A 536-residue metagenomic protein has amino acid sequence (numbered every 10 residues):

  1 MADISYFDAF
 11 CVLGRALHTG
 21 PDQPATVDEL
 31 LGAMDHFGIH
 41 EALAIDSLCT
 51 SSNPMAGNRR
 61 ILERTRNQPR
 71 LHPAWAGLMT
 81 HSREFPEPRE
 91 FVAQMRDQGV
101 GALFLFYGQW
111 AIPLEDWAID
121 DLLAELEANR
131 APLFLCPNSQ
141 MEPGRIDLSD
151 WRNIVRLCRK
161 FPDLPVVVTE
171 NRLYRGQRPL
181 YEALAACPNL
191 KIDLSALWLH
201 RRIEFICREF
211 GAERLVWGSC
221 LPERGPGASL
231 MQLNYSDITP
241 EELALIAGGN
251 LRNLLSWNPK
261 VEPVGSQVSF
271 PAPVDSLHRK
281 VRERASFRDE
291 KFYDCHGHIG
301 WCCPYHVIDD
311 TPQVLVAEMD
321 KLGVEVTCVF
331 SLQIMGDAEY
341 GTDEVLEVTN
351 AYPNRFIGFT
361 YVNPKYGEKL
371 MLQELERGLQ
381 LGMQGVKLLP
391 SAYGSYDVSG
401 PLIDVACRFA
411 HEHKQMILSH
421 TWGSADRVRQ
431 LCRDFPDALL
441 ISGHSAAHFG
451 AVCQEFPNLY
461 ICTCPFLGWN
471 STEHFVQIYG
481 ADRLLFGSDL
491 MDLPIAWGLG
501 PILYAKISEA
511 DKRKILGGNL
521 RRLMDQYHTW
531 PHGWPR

Functional and structural regions predicted by a protein language model:
M1-L13, Q23-E41, A212-R214, R224-K291 (+3 more regions): Mid-to-C-terminal alpha-helical segments outside catalytic/metal-binding sites
F10, M34, I61, M95 (+17 more regions): Conserved, mostly hydrophobic/aromatic
F10-A16, C136, E170, H296-C302 (+2 more regions): Histidine-centered divalent metal-coordination motifs
G14-T19, M141-P143, W301-P304, A392-Y396: A short acidic, helix-capping loop that chelates divalent metal ions and anchors anionic groups
A25-L30, M55-L62, E87-F91, W151-I154 (+9 more regions): Alpha-helical scaffolding within the catalytic cores of extracellular/periplasmic polymer-degrading hydrolases
H40-E41, S51-M141, V261, E325-V326 (+2 more regions): Active-site gating/metal-coordination segments in enzymes
L48-C49, M79, Y107-Q109, S139-M141 (+10 more regions): Active-site-proximal loop/turn and secondary-structure-junction residues that shape catalytic pockets, frequently
V100-A102, P113-W217, F270, L277-H278 (+3 more regions): Catalytic pocket-lining loop regions of alpha/beta-barrel enzymes, especially the amidohydrolase/enolase/GH5 lineages
